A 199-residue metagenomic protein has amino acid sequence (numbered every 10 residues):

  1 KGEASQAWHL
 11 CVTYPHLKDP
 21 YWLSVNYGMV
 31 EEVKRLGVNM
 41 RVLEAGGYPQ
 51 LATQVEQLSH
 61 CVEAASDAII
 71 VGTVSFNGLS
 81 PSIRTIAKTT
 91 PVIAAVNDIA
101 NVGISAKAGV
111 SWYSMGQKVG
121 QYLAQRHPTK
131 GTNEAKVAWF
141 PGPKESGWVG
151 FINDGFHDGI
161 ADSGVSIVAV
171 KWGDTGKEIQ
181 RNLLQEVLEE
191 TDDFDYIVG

Functional and structural regions predicted by a protein language model:
K1-W8: N-terminal low-complexity, Pro/Thr/Ser-rich intrinsically disordered segments that act as propeptides or flexible
H9-G28, E32, L36, R41-V55 (+3 more regions): Extracytoplasmic "Venus flytrap"
L10-Y14, M29, K118-V170: An alpha-beta-alpha
C11-Y14, R41-E44, A68-G72, P91-A95 (+3 more regions): Structural recognition of the beta-strand scaffold that forms the well-ordered cores of secreted hydrolase catalytic
M40-A65, A169-T191: Structural motif
Q54, K107-E134, E178-L184: Hydrophobic alpha-helical segments within soluble ligand-binding/sensing domains
A68-K88, F156, G173-G199: Hydrophobic alpha-helical
F76-S114, Q125: Flexible loop/hinge segments that line or gate small-molecule binding clefts
